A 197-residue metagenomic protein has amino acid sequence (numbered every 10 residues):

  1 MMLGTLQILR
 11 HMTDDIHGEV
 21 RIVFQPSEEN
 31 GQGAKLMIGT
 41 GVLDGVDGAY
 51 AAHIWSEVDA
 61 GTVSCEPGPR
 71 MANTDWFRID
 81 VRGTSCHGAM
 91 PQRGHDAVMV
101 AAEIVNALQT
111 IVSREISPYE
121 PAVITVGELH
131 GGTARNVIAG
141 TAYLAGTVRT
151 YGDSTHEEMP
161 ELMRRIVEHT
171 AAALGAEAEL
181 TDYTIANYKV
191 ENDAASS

Functional and structural regions predicted by a protein language model:
M1-T5, L9-V137: Histidine/acidic-residue-rich, glycine-tolerant segments that coordinate divalent metal ions
M99-S197: Metal-dependent amide/peptide-bond hydrolase catalytic core, centered on the "pita-bread" metallohydrolase fold
